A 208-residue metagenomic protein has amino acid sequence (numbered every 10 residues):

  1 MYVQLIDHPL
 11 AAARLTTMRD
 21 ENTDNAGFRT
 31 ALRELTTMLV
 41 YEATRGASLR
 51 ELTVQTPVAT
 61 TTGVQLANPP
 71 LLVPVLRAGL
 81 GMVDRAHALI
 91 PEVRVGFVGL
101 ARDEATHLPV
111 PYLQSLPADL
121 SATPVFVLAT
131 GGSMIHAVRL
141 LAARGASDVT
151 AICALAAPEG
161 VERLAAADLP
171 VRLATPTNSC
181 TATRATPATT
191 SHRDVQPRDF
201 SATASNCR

Functional and structural regions predicted by a protein language model:
M1-R208: PRPP-associated nucleotide enzymes
